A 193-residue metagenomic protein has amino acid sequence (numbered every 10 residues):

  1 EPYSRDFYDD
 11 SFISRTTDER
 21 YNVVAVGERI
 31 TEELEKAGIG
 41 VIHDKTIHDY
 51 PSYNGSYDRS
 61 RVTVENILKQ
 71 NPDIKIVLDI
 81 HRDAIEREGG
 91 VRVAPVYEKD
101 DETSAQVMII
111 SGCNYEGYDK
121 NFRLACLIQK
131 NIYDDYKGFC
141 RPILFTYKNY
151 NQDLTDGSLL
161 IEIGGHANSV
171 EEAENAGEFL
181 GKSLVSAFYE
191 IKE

Functional and structural regions predicted by a protein language model:
E1-I74, A84-E86, I191: N-terminal catalytic or cofactor-binding beta/alpha core of small enzyme domains
P2-S4, I47-P51, R82-R87, N114-G117 (+2 more regions): Solvent-exposed loop/turn segments at secondary-structure junctions within structured extracellular/periplasmic domains
T17-A25, N54-D58, Y115-R123, A167-N175: Soluble non-cytosolic domains of exported or imported proteins
G27-T31, R61-E65, A125-Q129, S158 (+1 more regions): Extracytoplasmic/secreted envelope proteins and their assembly/folding machinery, especially bacterial periplasmic
K36-G40, P72-I76, Q106, G138-F139 (+1 more regions): Loop/turn elements at helix/coil->beta-strand transitions in domains of secreted/extracellular proteins
V64, Q70-S111: Active-site microenvironments of hydrolase-like enzyme catalytic domains
G117-L144: Active-site-adjacent substrate-binding region of metalloamidase/peptidase-like peptide-processing proteins
R141-E193: Active-site-adjacent mobile loop/cap segments within catalytic or ligand-binding domains
